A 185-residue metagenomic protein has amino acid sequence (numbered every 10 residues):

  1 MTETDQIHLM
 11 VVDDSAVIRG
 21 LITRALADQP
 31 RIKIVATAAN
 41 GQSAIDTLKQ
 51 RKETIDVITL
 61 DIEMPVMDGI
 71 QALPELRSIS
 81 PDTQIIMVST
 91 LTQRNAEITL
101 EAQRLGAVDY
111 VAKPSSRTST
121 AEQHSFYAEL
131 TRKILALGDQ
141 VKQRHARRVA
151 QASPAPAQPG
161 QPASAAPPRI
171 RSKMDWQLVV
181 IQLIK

Functional and structural regions predicted by a protein language model:
M1-K185: Strand-loop microenvironment adjacent to phosphate/nucleotide-handling motifs in alpha/beta enzyme folds
